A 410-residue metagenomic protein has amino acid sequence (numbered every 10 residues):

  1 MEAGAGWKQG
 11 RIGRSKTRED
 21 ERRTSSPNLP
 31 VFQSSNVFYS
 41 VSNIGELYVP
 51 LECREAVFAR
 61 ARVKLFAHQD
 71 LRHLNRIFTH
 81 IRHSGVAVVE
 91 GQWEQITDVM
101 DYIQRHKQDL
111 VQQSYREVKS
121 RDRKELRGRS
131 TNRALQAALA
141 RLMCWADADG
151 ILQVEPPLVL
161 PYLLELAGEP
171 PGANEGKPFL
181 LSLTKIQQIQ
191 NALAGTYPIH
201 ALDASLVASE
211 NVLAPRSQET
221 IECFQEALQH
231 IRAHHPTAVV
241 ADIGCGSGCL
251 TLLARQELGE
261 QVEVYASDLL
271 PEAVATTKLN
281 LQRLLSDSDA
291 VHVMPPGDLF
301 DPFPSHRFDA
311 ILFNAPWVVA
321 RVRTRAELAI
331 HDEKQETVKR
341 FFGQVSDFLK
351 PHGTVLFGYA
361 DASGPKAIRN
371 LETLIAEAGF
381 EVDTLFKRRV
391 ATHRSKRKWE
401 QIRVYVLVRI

Functional and structural regions predicted by a protein language model:
G10-R11, K16-T196: N-terminal auxiliary segments of SAM/dcSAM-dependent transferases
R76, T131, L269, E333-T337 (+1 more regions): Soluble or luminal CAZymes and related metallo-dependent hydrolases
P156-L253, R397-I402: SAM-dependent Rossmann-like transferase core, predominantly class I methyltransferases with a strong bias toward
T220-A320: Conserved SAM/SAH cofactor-binding pocket of Class I
P271, A315-R340: Mobile active-site "lid"/loop adjacent to the S-adenosyl-L-methionine
T337-E400: Conserved Class I SAM-dependent methyltransferase catalytic core
L407-I410: C-terminal lobe and adjacent flexible extensions of AdoMet/dcAdoMet transferase-like proteins
